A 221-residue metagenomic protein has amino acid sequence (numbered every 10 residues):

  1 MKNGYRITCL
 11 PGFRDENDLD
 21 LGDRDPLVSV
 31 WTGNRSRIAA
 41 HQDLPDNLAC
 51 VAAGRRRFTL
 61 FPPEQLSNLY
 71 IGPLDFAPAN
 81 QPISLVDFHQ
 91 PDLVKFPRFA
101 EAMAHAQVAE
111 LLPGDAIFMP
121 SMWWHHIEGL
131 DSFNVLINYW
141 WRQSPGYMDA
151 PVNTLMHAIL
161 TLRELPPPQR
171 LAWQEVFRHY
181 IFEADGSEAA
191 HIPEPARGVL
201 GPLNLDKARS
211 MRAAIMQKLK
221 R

Functional and structural regions predicted by a protein language model:
M1-A116, H126-R221: N-terminal accessory scaffold of Fe(II)-dependent oxygenases
